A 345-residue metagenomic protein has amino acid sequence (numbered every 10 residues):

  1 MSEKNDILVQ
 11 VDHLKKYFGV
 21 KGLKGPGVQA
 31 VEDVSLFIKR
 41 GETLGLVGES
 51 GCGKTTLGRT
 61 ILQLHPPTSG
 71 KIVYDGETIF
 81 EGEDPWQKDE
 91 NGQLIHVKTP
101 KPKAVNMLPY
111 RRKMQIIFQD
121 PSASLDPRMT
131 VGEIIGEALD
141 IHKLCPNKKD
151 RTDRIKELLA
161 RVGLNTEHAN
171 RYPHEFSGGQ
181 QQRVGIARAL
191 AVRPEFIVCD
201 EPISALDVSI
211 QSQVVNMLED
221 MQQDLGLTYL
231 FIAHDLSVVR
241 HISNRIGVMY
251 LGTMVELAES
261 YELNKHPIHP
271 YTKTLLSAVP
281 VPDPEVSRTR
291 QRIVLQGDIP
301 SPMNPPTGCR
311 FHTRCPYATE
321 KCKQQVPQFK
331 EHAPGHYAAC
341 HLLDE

Functional and structural regions predicted by a protein language model:
K4-I7, K21, W86-K88, G92-I95 (+1 more regions): Charged, flexible cofactor/metal-binding loops and thiol motifs
E49, Q63, V198, P202-L206 (+1 more regions): P-loop NTP-binding/switch modules centered on Walker-like glycine-rich loops
G70-H96: Conserved ABC transporter NBD signature motif
D140, K149-E167, L276-S277: Conserved ABC ATPase "signature" region
Y172-F176, Q180: Conserved ABC ATPase signature
A191-E195: A short, proline-enriched helix->beta-strand linker immediately N-terminal to the Walker B motif in ABC-type P-loop
